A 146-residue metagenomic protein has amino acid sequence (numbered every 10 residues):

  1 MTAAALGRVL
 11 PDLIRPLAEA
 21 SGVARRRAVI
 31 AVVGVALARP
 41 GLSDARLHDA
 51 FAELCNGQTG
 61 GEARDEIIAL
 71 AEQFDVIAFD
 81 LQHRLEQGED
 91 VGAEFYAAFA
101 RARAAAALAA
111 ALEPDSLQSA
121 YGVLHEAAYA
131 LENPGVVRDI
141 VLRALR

Functional and structural regions predicted by a protein language model:
M1-R146: Structured binding/interaction patches within domain cores
